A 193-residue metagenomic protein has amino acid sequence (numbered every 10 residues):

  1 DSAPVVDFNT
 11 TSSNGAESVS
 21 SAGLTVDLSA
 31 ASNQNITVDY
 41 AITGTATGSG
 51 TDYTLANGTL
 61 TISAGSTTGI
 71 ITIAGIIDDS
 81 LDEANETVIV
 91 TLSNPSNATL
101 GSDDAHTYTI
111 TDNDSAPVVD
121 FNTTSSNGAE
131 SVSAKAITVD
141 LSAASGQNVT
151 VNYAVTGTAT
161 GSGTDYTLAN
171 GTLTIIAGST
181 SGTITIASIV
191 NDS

Functional and structural regions predicted by a protein language model:
D1-S193: Short boundary segments that mark the start of a structured unit
